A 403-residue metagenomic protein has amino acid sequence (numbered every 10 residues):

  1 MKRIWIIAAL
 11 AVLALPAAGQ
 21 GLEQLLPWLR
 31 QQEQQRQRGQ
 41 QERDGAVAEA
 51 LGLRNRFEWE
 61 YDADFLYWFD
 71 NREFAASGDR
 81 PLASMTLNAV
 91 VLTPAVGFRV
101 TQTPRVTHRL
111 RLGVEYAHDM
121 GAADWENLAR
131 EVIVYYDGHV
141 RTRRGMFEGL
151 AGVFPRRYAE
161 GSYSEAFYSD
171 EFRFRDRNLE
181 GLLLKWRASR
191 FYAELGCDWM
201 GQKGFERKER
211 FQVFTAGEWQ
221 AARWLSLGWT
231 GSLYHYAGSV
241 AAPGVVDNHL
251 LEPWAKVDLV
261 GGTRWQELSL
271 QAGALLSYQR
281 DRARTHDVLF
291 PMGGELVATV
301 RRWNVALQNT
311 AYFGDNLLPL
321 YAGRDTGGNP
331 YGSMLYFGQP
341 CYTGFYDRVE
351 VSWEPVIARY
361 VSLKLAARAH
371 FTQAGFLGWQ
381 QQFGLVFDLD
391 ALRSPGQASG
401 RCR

Functional and structural regions predicted by a protein language model:
M1-A48, A374-R403: Cleavable N-terminal export/targeting peptides
G21-L22, A188-E194, M200, E206 (+2 more regions): Exposed, low-structure sequence patches enriched in small/polar residues
L22-E23, L29-Q37, V47-F74, H108-L110 (+1 more regions): Transmembrane beta-strand segments of Gram-negative outer membrane beta-barrel proteins
Y67-V91, D124: Surface-exposed strand-loop-strand hairpins of Gram-negative outer-membrane beta-barrel proteins
A75-L82, E165-A166, G327-M334: Flexible, solvent-exposed loop segments that connect beta-strands
A83-T86, R105-R144, S164-F167, L377: Surface-exposed loop and membrane-interface regions of Gram-negative outer-membrane beta-barrel proteins
T93-Y116, K185-E194: Surface-exposed extracellular loop regions of Gram-negative outer-membrane beta-barrel proteins
E148-E218, L233-H235: Surface-exposed coil loops of outer-membrane beta-barrel proteins
